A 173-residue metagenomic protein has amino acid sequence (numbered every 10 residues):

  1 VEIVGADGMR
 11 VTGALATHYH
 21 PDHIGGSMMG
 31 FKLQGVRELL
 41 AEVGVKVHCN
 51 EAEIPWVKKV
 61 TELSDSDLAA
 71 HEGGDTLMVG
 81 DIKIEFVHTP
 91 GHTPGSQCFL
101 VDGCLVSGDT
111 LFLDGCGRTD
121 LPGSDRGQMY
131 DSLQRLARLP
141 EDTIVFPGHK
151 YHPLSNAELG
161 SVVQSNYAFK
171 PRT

Functional and structural regions predicted by a protein language model:
E2-I82, Q164, A168: Active-site HxH/HxHxD metal-binding segment of metal-dependent hydrolases
A6-D7, V60, K83-H88, T93-R172: Metallo-beta-lactamase
